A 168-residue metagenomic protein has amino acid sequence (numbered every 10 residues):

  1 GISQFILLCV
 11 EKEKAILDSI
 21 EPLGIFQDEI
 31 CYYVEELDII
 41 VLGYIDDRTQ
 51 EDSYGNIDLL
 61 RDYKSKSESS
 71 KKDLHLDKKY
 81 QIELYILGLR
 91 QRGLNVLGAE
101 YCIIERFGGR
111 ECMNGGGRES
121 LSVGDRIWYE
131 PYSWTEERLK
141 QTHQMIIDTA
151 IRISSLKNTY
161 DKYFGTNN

Functional and structural regions predicted by a protein language model:
G1-N56: Metal-dependent nuclease catalytic cores that hydrolyze phosphodiester bonds in DNA/RNA, characterized by
I6-V10, K78, I82, L139: A structural signal for well-ordered alpha-helical scaffolds and beta->alpha junctions
Y33, K66-E68, I104-G108: Short, solvent-exposed loop/turn segments at secondary-structure junctions
E35, I39, S70-D77, W134: Conserved aromatic-histidine-acidic binding/catalytic patches
G43-S70, Y85: Conserved catalytic cores of phosphodiester-cleaving nucleases, focusing on short active-site segments
I45, S67, L76-D77, M113-E119: Short, surface-exposed, charged loop/turn segments at secondary-structure junctions
E51-Y54, K71-F107: Metal-dependent nuclease catalytic cores in nucleic-acid-processing enzymes, especially RNase H-like/related
G88-N168: Metal-dependent nuclease catalytic regions and adjoining charged, substrate-binding loops involved in nucleic-acid end
